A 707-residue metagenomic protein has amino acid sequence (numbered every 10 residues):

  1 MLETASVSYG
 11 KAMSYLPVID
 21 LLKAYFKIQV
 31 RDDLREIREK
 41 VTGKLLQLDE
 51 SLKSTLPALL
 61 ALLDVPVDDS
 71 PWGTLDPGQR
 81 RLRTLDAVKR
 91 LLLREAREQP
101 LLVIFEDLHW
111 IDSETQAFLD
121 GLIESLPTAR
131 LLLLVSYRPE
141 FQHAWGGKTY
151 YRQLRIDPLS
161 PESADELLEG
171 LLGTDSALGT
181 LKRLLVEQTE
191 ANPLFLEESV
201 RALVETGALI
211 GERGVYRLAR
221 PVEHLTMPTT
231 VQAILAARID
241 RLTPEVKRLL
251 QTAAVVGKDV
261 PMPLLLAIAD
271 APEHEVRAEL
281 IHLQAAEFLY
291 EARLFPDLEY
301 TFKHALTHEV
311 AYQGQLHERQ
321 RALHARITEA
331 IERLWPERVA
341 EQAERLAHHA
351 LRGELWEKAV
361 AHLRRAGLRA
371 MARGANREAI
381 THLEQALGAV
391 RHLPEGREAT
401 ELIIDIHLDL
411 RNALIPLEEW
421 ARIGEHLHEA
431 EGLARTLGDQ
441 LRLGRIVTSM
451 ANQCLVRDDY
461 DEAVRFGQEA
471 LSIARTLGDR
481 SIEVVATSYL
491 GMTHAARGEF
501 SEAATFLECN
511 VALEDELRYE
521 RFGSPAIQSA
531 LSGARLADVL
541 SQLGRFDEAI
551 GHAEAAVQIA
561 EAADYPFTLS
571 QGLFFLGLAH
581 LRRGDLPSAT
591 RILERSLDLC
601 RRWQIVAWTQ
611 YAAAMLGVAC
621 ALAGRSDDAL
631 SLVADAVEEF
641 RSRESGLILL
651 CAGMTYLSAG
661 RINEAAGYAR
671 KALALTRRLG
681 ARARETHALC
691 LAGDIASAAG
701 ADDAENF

Functional and structural regions predicted by a protein language model:
M1-S8, I19, L59: Conserved catalytic segments around the Walker B and adjacent sensor/switch elements of P-loop NTPase domains
A5-V7, V135-E140, S199-R201: A short beta-strand-to-loop transition that corresponds to the Sensor-1 phosphate-sensing loop of AAA+ P-loop ATPases
S14, I37, E114-F118, Y137 (+1 more regions): Helical "lid/switch" subdomain of P-loop NTPase nucleotide-binding domains
S14-L102, R130, A144-T149, L154-E169 (+4 more regions): Conserved Walker-type P-loop NTP-binding/catalytic site
V18-L21, L122, L133, L154-T381 (+1 more regions): Short secondary-structure boundary elements
L93-L132: Conserved Walker B catalytic segment
G121, E273, A278, Y290-E291 (+13 more regions): Inter-helical turn/loop elements of alpha-helical hairpins
E344, S570, A607-Y611, R643-T655 (+1 more regions): Amphipathic alpha-helical protein-interaction segments enriched in hydrophobic
